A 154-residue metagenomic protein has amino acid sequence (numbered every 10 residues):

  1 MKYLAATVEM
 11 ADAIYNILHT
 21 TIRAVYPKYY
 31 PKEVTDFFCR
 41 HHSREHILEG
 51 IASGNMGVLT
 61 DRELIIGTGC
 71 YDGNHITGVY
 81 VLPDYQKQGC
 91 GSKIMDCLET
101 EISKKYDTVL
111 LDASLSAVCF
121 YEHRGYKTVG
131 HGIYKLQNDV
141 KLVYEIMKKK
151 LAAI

Functional and structural regions predicted by a protein language model:
M1-N16: A short beta-loop-alpha structural element at the N-terminal edge of CoA-dependent acyl/N-acetyltransferase catalytic
H19-E45: Conserved GNAT-fold acetyl-CoA-binding loop/helix
S53-G67: Conserved beta-hairpin
D72-D84, D112: Conserved acetyl-CoA binding element of GNAT-fold acetyltransferases
D84-Y85, G89-C97: Conserved acetyl-CoA pyrophosphate-binding loop and the N-cap/start of the following alpha-helix in GNAT-like
D107, L111-V118, Y134-I154: C-terminal "cap" of GNAT-fold acetyltransferases
Y121, Y126: Conserved active-site tyrosine of GNAT-family acetyltransferases
